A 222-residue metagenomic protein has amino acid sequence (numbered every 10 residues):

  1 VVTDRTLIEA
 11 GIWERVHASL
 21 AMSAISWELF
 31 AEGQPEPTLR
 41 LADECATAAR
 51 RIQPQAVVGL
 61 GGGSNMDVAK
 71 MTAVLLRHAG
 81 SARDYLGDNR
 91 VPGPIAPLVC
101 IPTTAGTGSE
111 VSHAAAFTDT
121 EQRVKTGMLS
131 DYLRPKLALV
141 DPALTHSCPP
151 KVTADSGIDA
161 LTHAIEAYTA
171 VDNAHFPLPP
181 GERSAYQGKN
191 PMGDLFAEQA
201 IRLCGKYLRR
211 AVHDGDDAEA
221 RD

Functional and structural regions predicted by a protein language model:
V1-V2, I101: Short hydrophobic segments within beta-strands
D4-T6: Fe-S-dependent hydro-lyases/dehydratases of central metabolism
I8, I12-G80, N89, R210-R221: N-terminal small/polar loop signature for handling phosphorylated ligands or for N-terminal nucleophile
I8, Q34-P37, S64, P149 (+2 more regions): Catalytic cores of large soluble enzymes that bind and process phosphate-bearing ligands
H17, E28, D43-A46, K70-A73 (+3 more regions): Predominant activation on well-ordered alpha-helical scaffold segments within soluble catalytic domains
R77-A185: A glycine/threonine-rich phosphate-anchoring loop and its flanking beta-alpha core in nucleotide/phosphate-binding
N173-D222: Active-site segments that bind and position negatively charged phosphate/pyrophosphate groups
